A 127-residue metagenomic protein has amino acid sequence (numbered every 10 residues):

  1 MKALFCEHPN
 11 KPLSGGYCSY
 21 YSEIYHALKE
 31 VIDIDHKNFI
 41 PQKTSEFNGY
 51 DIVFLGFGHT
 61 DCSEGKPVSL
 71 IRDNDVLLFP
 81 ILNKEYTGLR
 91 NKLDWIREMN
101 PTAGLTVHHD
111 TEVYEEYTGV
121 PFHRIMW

Functional and structural regions predicted by a protein language model:
A3-Y117: Extended catalytic core of nucleotide-activated donor transferases of GT-like folds
F122: Glycine- and acidic-residue-rich phosphate-binding/metal-coordinating active-site segment common to enzymes that handle
I125-W127: Short beta-strand->alpha-helix junction loop in the catalytic core of nucleotide-activated group-transfer enzymes
